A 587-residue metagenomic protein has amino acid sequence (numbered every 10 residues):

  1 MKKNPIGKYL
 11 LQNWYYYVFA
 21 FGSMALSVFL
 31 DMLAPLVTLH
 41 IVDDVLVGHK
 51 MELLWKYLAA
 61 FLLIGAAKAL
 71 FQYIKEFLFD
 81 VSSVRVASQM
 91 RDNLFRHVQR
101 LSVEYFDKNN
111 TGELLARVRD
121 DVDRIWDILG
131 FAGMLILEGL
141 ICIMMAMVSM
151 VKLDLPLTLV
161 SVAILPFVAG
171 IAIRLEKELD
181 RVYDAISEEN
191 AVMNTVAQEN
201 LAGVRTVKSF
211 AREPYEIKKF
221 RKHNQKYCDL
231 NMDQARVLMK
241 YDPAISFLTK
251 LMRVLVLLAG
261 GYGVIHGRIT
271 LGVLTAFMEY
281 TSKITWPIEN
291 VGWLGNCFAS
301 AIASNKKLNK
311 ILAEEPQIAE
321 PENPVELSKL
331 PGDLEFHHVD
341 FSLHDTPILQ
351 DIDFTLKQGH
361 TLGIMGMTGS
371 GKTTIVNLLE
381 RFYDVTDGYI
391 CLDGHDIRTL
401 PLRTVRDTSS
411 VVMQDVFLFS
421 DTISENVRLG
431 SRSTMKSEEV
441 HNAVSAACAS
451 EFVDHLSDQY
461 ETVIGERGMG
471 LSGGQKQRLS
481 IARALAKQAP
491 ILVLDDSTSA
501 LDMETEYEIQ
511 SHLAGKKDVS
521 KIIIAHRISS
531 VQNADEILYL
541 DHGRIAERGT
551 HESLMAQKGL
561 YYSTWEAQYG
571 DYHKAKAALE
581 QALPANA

Functional and structural regions predicted by a protein language model:
K2, L11, Y17-F71, L78 (+2 more regions): Transmembrane helix-loop-helix hairpins at lipid-water interfaces of multipass membrane proteins, especially the type-1
L11, G22, L30, A34 (+4 more regions): Hydrophobic alpha-helical transmembrane segments of ABC transporter permease domains
W14, L78, V103-E104, D120-L129 (+9 more regions): An intracellular "coupling" helix at the cytosolic face of ABC transporter transmembrane type-1 domains
L26-L30, A34, L62, A66-F79 (+5 more regions): Hydrophobic alpha-helical membrane-associated segments
G48, V84, D92-A116, D120-V122 (+6 more regions): Short intracellular "coupling" helices and adjacent cytoplasmic loop segments at the cytosolic face of multi-pass
H49-K56, S149-A163, D233-K306, I311-L312: Helix-loop-helix
L327-A587: ABC-type nucleotide-binding domain
